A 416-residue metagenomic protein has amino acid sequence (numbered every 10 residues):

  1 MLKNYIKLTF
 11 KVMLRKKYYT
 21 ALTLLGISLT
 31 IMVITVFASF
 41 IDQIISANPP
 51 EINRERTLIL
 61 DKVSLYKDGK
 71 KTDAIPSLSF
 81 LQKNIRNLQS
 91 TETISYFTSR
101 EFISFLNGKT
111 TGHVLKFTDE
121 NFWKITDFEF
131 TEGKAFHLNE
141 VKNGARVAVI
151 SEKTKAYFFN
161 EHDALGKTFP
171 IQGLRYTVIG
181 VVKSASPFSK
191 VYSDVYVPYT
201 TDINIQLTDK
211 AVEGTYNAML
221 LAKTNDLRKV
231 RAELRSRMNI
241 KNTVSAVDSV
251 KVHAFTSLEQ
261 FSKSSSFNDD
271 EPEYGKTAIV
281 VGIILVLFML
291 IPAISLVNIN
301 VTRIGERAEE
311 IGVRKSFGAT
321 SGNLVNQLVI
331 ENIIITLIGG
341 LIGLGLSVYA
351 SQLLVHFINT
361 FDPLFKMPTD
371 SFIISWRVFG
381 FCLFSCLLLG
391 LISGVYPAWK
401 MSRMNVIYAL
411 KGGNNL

Functional and structural regions predicted by a protein language model:
Y5, L25, W376-L416: C-terminal membrane-exit region of the final transmembrane helix in multipass inner-membrane proteins
I6-L14, I294-I335, K400-N414: Intracellular coupling helices
L8, K16-I44: Short, strongly hydrophobic transmembrane alpha-helices
T20-L29, E309-V355, G380-L389, P397: Transmembrane alpha-helical interface segments in multi-pass membrane proteins
F37-S104, K109, F117-D119, V212-Y216 (+1 more regions): Membrane-proximal extracellular/periplasmic loop immediately following the first transmembrane helix
I45-N53, V348-V378: Short juxtamembrane loops and helix-capping segments at transmembrane helix boundaries of multi-pass membrane proteins
L88, F97, L106-A135, E140-K142: The feature marks short, hydrophobic/small-residue-biased sequence motifs that occur predominantly
D119-A135, R146-D269: Mid-to-C-terminal secondary-structure elements that act as membrane-proximal/extracytoplasmic interface segments
